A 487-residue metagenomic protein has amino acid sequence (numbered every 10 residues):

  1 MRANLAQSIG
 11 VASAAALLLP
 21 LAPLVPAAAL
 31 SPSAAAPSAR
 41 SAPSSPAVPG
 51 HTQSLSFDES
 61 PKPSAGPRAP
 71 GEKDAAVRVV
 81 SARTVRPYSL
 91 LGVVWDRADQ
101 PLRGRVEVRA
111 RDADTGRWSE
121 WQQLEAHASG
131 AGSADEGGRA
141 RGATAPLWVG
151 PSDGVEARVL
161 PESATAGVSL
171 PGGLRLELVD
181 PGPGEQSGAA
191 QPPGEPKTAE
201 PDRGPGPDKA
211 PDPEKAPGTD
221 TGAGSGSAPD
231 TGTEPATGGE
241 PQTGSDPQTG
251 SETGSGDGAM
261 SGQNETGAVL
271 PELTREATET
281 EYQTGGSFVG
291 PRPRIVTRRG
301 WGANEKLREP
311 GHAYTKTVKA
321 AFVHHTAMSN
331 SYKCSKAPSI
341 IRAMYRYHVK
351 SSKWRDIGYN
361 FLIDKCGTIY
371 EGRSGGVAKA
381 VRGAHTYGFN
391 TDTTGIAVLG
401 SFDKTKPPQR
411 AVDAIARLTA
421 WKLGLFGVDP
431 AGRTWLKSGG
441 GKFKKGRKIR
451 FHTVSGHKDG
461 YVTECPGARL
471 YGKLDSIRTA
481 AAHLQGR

Functional and structural regions predicted by a protein language model:
R2-A6, S13, L24, V168-T326 (+3 more regions): Basic/polar, cationic surfaces and motifs that engage anionic cell-wall and phosphate/carboxylate ligands
V11, P26-L30, G50-S56, E72-P87 (+3 more regions): Beta-sandwich interaction modules
L19-F57: C-terminal region of N-terminal signal peptides and the immediate post-cleavage residues of exported proteins
D58-E72, D96-P101, R111-D114, A128 (+5 more regions): Primarily mature extracellular domains of secreted and cell-surface proteins, especially surface-exposed modules
P87-Q100, A157: A short beta-strand element within beta-rich, extracytoplasmic domains of secreted/secretory-pathway proteins
P101-V106, R355: Short coil-to-beta strand junction motifs in C2/discoidin
L307, K316-S351: Active-site acidic/histidine clusters and adjacent loop/turn architecture that either coordinate catalytic ions
